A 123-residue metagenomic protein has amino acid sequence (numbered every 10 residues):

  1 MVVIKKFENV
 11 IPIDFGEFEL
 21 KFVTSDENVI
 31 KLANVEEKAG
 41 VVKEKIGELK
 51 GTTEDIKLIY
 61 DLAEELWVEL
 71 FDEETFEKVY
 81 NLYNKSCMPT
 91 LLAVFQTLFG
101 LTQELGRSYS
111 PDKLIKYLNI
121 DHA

Functional and structural regions predicted by a protein language model:
M1-T53: Short N-terminal mixed-charge amphipathic segments
V2-I4, N9-I11, E17-K21, I56-Y60 (+4 more regions): Generic structural signal for short, flexible, solvent-exposed coil/loop and linker residues
I30, E37, E44, D61 (+3 more regions): Polar/charged alpha-helical tracts
N34-V35, T52-N84, T90-A93: A generic structured-segment signal
V35-K38, V42-K45, L49-T52, E69 (+4 more regions): Surface-exposed polar/charged interaction patches
T75-A123: C-terminal charged interaction modules
